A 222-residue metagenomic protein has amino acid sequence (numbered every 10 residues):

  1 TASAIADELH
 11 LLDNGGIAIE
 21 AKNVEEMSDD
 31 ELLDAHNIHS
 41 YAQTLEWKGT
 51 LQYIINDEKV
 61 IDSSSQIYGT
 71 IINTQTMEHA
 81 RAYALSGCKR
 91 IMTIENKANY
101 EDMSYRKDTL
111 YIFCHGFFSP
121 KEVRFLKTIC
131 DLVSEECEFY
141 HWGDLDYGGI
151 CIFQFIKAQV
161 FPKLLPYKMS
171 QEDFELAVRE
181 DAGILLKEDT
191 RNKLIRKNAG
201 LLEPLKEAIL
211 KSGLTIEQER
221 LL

Functional and structural regions predicted by a protein language model:
T1-F113, F118-D131, G148, E172-L222: Nucleic-acid enzyme cleavage-core boundary/entry regions
I91, L110, E138-Y140, L165: A structural signal for isolated positions on well-ordered beta-strands in alpha/beta enzyme cores
C114, W142, Y167-M169: Generic beta-sheet signal
F125, I152-I156: Alpha-helical scaffold elements adjacent to nucleotide-binding pockets in ATP/GTP-utilizing enzyme cores
D131-S134, V160: Short, conserved loop/helix-junction motifs that constitute active-site signature segments in enzyme catalytic cores
E136-D146: Acidic beta-strand-to-loop metal/phosphate-binding motif
P162-L176: Conserved beta-strand -> loop -> alpha-helix junction used to position metal-binding or nucleic-acid-contacting
